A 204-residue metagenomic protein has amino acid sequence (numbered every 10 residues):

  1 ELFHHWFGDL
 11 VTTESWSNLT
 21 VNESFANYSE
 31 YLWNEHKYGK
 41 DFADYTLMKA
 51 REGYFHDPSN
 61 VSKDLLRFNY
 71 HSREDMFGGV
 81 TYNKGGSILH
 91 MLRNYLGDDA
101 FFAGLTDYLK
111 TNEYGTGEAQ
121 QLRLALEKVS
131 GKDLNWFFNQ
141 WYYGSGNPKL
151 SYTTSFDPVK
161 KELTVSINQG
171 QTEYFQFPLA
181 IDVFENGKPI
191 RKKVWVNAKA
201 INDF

Functional and structural regions predicted by a protein language model:
E1-G170: Hydrophobic alpha-helical and helix-loop surface patches within well-folded domains that function as non-catalytic
L134-N135, P148-F204: Beta-strand-rich binding/interaction modules
